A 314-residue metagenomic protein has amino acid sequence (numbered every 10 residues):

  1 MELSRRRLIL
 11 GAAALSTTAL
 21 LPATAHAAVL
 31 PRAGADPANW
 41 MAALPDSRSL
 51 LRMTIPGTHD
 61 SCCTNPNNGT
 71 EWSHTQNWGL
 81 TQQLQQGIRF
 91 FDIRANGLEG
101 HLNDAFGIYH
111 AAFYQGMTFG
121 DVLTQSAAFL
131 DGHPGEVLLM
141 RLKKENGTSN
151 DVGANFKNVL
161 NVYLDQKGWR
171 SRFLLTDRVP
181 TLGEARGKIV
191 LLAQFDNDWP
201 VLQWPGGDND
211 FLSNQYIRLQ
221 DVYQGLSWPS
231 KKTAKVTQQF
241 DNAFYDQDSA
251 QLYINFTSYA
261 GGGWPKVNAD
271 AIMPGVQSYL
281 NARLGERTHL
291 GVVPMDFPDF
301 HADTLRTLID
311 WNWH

Functional and structural regions predicted by a protein language model:
R7-A27: N-terminal export signals
A28-Q86, E99-G132, I254-H314: Long, acidic (Asp/Glu-rich), low-complexity accessory segments flanking structured domains
L51-I55, R89-I93, L138-L142, I189-A193 (+2 more regions): Structural recognition of the beta-strand scaffold that forms the well-ordered cores of secreted hydrolase catalytic
G87, A95-G100, F106-S171: Metal-dependent phosphodiesterase/phospholipase catalytic core, i.e., the His/Asp/Glu-rich active-site region
K144, Q194-D198, M295-H301: Short, flexible beta-strand-to-coil junctions
L160-E184, P294-H314: C-terminal domain-boundary segment and adjacent tail
G168-R287: Surface-exposed substrate-engagement region within the catalytic domains of secreted or surface-exposed extracellular
